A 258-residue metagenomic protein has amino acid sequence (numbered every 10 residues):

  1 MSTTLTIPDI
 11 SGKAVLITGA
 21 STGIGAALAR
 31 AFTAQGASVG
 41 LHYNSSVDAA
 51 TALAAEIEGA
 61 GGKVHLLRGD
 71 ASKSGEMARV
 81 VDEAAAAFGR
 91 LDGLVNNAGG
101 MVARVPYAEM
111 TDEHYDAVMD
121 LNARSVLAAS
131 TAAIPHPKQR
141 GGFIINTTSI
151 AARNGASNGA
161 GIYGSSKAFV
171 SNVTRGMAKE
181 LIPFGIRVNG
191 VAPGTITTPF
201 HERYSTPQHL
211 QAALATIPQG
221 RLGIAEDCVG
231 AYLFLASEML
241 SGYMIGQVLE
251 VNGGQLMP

Functional and structural regions predicted by a protein language model:
A14, S21-T22: Conserved glycine-rich cofactor-binding loop
Q35-A52: Conserved glycine-rich Rossmann-like NAD(P)H-binding loop of the short-chain dehydrogenase/reductase
V47, R68-V80, D112, D227: The beta1-alpha1 cofactor-binding region of Rossmann-like NAD(H)/NADP(H)-dependent oxidoreductases
M101, I145-F169, T174-P183, T195-I196: Catalytic loop of short-chain dehydrogenase/reductase
V105-Y107, T111-A117, A213: Substrate-binding pocket helix/loop in short-chain dehydrogenase/reductase
S130-T131, R175: A short, exposed helix-loop element centered on a Lys and neighboring polar residues
I224-V251, L256: C-terminal substrate-recognition "lid" of short-chain dehydrogenase/reductases
